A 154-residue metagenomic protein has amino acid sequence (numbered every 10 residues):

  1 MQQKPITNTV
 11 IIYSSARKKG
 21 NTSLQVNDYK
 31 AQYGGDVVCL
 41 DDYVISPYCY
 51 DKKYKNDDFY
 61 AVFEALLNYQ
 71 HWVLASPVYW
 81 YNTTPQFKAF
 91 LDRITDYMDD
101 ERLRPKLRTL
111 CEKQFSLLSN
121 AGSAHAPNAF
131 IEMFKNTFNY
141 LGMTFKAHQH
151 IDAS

Functional and structural regions predicted by a protein language model:
M1-R104, N139, T144-H150: N-terminal beta1-alpha1-beta2 submodule of the flavodoxin-like/Rossmannoid cofactor-binding fold
K106-A147: Short, glycine-/small-residue-rich phosphate/pyrophosphate-handling segment
